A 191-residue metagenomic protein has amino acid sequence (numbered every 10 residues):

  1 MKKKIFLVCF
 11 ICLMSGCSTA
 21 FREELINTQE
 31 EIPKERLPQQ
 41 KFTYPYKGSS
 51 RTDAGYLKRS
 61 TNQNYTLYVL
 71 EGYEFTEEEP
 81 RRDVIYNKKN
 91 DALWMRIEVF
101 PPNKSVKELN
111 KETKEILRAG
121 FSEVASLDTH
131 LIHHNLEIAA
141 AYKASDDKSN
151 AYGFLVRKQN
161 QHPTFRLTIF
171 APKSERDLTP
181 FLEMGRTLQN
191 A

Functional and structural regions predicted by a protein language model:
M1-K4: Positively charged n-region of N-terminal signal peptides that target proteins for export
F6-L7, C12, G16-R82, A171-A191: N-terminal targeting sequences that direct proteins away from the cytosol to non-cytosolic compartments
S60-N110: Secretory pathway targeting signatures of secreted, lumenal, and periplasmic proteins
G72, K88-A92, N135, R157-T164: Short, solvent-exposed coil/turn segments at beta-strand boundaries
W94, V99, A139, K143-D147 (+1 more regions): Polar, acidic low-complexity tracts enriched in Ser/Thr/Gln/Glu with frequent Gly/Pro and Thr-Pro motifs
N103-K104, S149, A171-E175: Solvent-exposed loop/turn segments at secondary-structure junctions within structured extracellular/periplasmic domains
I116-H162: Signature of long, low-cysteine stretches enriched in small and polar/charged residues
H162-P172: Short, well-ordered beta-strand elements
